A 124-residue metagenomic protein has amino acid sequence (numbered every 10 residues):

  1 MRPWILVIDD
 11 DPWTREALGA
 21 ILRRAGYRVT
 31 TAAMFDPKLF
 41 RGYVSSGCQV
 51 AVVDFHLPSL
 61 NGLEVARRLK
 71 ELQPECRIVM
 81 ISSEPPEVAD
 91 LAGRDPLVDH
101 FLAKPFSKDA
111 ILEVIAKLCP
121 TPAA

Functional and structural regions predicted by a protein language model:
P12-T30: Two-component/phosphorelay signaling modules centered on CheY-like receiver
T31-V50: Acidic, metal-coordinating helix/loop segments flanking the phosphotransfer/catalytic sites of two-component signaling
M34, N61-E64: Acidic catalytic/metal-coordinating carboxylates
Y43, E64, E84-L102, D109 (+1 more regions): Alpha4 helix (beta4-alpha4-beta5 surface) of REC/receiver domains from two-component response regulators
D54: Active-site residues of response regulator receiver
P58: The feature encodes the CheY-like receiver
L63-P74: Short amphipathic alpha-helix used as the core "switch/output" element in two-component signaling
